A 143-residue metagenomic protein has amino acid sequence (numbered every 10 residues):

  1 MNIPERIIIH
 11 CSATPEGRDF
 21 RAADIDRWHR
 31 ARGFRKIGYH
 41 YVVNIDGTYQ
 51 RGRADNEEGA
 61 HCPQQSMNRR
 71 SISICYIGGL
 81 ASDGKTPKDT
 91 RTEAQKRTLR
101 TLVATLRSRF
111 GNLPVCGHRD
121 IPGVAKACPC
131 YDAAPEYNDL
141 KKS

Functional and structural regions predicted by a protein language model:
M1-S12, I45-D55, R69-R70, I77-S143: Basic/polar, cationic surfaces and motifs that engage anionic cell-wall and phosphate/carboxylate ligands
M1-Y39, H61: Cell wall/extracellular polymer interaction/catalysis modules
R35, M67-R69: Short, flexible loop/turn motifs enriched in small residues
A54-C62: Alpha-helical scaffolding within the catalytic cores of extracellular/periplasmic polymer-degrading hydrolases
